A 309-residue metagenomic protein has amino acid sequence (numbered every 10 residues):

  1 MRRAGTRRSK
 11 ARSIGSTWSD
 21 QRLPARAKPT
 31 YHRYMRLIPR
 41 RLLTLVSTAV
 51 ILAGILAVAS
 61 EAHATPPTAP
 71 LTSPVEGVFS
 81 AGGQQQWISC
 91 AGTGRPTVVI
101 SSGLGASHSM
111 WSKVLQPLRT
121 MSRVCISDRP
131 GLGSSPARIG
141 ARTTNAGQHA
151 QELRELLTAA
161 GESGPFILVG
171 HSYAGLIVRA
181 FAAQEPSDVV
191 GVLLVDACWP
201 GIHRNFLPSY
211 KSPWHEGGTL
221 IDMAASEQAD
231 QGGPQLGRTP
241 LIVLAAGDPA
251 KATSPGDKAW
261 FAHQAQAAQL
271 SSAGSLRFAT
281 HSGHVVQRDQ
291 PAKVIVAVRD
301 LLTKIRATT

Functional and structural regions predicted by a protein language model:
P24, P29-V98, T120-S122, T144-Q148 (+4 more regions): Alpha/beta-hydrolase fold catalytic core
G82-S134: Conserved HGGG/HGGXW glycine-rich cap/lid loop of the alpha/beta-hydrolase fold
R129-I167: Active-site loop/oxyanion-hole signature of alpha/beta-hydrolase fold enzymes
G164-G201: Conserved hydrolase catalytic core segment
L193-M223, A262: Flexible "cap/lid" loop of the alpha/beta hydrolase fold
V243-A245: Short beta-strand/loop motif that positions the catalytic acidic residue of the alpha/beta-hydrolase fold
K251-A279: Conserved loop-alpha-helix segment in the C-terminal half of the alpha/beta-hydrolase fold that carries the catalytic
G274, T280-T309: Catalytic active-site module of serine/aspartate enzymes centered on a nucleophile-bearing elbow/loop
